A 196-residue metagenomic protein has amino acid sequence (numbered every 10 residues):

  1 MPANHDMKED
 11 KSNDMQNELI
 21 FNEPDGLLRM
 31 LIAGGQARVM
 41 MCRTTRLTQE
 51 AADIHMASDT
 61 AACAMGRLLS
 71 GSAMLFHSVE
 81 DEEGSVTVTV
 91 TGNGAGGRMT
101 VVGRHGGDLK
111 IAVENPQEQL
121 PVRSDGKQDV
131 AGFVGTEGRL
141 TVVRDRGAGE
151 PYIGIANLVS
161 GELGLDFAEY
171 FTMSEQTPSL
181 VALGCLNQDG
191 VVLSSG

Functional and structural regions predicted by a protein language model:
P2-G196: Interaction interfaces in information-processing and related assembly proteins
